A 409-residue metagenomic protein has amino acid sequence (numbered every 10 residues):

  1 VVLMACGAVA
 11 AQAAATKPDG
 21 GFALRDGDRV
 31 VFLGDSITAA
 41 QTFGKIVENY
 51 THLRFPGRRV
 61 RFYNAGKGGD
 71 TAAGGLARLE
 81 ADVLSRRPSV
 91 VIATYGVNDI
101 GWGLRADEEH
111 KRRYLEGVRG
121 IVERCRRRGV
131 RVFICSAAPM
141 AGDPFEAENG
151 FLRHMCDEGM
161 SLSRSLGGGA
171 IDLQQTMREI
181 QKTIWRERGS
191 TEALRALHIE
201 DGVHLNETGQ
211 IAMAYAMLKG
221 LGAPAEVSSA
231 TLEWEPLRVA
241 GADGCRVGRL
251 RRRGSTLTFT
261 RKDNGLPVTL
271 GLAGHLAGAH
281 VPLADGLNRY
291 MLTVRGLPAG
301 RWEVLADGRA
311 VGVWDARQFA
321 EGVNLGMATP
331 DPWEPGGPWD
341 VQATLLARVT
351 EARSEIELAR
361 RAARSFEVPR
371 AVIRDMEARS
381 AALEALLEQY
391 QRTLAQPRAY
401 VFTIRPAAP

Functional and structural regions predicted by a protein language model:
V1-A8: Bacterial N-terminal signal peptides
V9, V31, R131: Extracellular and organelle-lumenal recognition/adhesion modules and their flexible linkers in secreted
A14-F32: Membrane/wall-proximal cationic-aromatic binding patches
D19, A23-L24, K45-R61, D70-P409: Alpha-helical cap/lid subdomain in secreted, periplasmic, or secretory-pathway luminal O-acyl-processing enzymes
D28-T42, G68-T71: Catalytic nucleophile-elbow at a beta strand-turn-alpha helix junction centered on a G-D-S/GDSL motif, marking
F32-L33, N64, I134: A structural signal for the hydrophobic beta-strands that form the central parallel beta-sheet of Rossmann-like
